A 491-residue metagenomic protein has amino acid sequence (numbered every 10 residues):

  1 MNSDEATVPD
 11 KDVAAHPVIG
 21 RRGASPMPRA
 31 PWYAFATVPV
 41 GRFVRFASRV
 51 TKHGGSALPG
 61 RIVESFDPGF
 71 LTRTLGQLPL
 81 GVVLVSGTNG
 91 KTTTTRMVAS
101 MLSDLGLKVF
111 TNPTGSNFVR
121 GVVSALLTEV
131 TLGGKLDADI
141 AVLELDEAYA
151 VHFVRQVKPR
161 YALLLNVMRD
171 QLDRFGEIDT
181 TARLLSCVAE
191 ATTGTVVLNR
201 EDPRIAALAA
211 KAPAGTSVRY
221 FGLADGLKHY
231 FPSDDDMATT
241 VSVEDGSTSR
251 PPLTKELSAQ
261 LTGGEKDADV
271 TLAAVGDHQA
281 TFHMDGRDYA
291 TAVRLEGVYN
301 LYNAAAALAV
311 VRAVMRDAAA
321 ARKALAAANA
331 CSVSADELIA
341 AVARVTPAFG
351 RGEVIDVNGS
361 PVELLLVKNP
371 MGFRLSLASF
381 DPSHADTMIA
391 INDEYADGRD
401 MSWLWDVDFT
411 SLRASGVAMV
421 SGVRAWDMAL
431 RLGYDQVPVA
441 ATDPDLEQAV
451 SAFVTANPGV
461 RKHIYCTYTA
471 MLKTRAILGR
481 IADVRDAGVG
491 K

Functional and structural regions predicted by a protein language model:
M1-R49, G54-S56, T216-S217, R312-S334 (+1 more regions): ATP-dependent carboxylate-amine ligase
D10-D12, G20-G23, P28-S217: Phosphate-binding loop of NTP-binding sites
L80, A138, R160, T193 (+6 more regions): A general structural motif
L80, L164-V357: Acidic, Mg2+-coordinating active-site environments of NTP-dependent enzymes
N89-K91, S116-N117, D202-R204, N300 (+3 more regions): Gly/Ser/Thr-rich loops at beta-strand to alpha-helix junctions that form or flank small-molecule/cofactor-binding
T95-S100, L308, A429, R475: A generic structural signal for short, well-ordered alpha-helical segments in conserved domains
V98, L102, V122-L126, A304-V314 (+2 more regions): Buried hydrophobic packing segments
L143, A162-L164, L198, Y220 (+3 more regions): Structural beta-sheet core signal
